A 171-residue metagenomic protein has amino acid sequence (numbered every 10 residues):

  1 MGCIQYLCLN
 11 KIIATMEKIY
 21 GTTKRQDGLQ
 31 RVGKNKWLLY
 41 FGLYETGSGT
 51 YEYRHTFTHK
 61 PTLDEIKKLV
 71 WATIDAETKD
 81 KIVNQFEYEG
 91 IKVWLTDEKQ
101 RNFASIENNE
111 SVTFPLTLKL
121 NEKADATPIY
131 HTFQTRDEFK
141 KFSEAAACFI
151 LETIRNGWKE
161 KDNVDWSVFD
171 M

Functional and structural regions predicted by a protein language model:
G2-I4, C8, I13-M171: A preference for well-ordered globular domain cores that mediate specific macromolecular interactions or catalysis
